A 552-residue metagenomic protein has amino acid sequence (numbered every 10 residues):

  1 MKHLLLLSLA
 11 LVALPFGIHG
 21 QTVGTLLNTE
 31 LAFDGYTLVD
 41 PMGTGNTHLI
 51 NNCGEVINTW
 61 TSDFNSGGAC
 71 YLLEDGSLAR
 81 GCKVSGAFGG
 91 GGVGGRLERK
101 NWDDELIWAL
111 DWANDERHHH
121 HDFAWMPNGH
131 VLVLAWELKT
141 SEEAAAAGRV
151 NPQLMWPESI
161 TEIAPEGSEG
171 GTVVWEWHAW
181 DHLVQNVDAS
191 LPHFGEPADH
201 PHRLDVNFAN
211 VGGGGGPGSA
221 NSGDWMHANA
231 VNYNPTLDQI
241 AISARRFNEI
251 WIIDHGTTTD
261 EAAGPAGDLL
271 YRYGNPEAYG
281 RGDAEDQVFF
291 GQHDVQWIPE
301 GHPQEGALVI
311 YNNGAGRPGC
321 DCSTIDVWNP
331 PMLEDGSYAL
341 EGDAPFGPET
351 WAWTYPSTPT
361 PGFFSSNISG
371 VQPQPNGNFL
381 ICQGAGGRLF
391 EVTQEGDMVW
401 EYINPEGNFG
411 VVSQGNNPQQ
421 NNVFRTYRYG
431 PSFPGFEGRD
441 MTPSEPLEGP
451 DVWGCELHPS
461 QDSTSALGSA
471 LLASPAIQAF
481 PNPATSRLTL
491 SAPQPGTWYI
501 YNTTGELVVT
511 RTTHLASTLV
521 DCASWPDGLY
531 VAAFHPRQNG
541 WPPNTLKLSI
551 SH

Functional and structural regions predicted by a protein language model:
L4-L14: Sec-dependent N-terminal signal peptides
L5, E277, F433, E437 (+2 more regions): Solvent-exposed, flexible loop/coil residues
L7, A470-H552: C-terminal outer-membrane/trafficking sorting elements
L14-G20: Sec/Tat signal peptide C-region and signal peptidase I cleavage site
G20-T464: Histidine-/acidic-rich catalytic cores in large beta-rich domains
P459-P475: Low-complexity, Pro/Thr/Ser/Gly/Ala-rich linker/spacer regions in secreted, extracellular modular proteins
